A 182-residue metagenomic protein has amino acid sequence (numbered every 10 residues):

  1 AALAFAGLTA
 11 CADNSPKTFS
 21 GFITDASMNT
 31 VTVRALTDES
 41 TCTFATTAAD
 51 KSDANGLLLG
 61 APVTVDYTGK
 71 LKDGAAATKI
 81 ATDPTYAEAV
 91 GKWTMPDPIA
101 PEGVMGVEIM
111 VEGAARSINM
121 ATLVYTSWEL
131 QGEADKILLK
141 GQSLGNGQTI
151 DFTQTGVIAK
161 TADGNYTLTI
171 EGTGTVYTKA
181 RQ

Functional and structural regions predicted by a protein language model:
A1-G7: Bacterial N-terminal signal peptides
G7-L36, S52-E108, A121, T155-Q182: Short, flexible, surface-exposed loop segments at domain boundaries
A35-C42, Q142-T149: Short solvent-exposed strand/turn elements
E39-N55: Beta-strand/loop nucleic-acid-binding surfaces
C42-T46, S127-L130, G156-A159, Y177-A180: Short, surface-exposed loop motifs enriched in S/T, G, D/E and P with embedded aromatic residues
A54, T149-I150: Short glycine-/Asp-/Thr-/Trp-enriched loop segments that recur within the blades of beta-propeller repeat domains
I99-N146: N-terminal glycine/threonine-rich, aromatic-flanked beta-hairpin/loop signature
